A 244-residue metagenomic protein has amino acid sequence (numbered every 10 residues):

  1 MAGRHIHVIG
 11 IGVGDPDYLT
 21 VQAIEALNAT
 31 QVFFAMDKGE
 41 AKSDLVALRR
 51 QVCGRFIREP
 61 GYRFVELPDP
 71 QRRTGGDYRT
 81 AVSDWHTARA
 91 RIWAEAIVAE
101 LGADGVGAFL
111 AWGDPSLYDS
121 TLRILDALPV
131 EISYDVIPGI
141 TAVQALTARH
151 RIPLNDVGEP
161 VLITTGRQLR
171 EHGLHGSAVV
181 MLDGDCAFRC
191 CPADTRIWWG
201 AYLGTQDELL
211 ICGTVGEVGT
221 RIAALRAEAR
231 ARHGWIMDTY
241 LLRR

Functional and structural regions predicted by a protein language model:
M1-I132, C212-R221, E228-R244: Class I S-adenosyl-L-methionine
I6, E171-R244: A contiguous loop/helix-start segment that scaffolds small-molecule binding in enzyme catalytic cores
V13-P16, R167-L169, D183-C186: Short beta->alpha connector loops
V21-I24, V98, R151-I152, Q168-E171 (+2 more regions): Short, flexible, glycine/charge-rich loop motifs used to bind or transfer phosphoryl groups or to couple energy/partner
A35, R63-P68, V136, D156 (+3 more regions): Structural signal for conserved beta-strand scaffold positions within catalytic alpha/beta enzyme cores
E40-S43, I140-A145, T205-D207: Short gly/pro/ser/thr-enriched loop/turn and capping motifs at secondary-structure boundaries
P70, I140, L169, L203-T205: Short, solvent-exposed coil/turn elements at secondary-structure transition points
F109, G113-G176, A231-H233: Class I SAM-dependent methyltransferase SAM-binding "motif I" and its flanking Rossmann-like core
